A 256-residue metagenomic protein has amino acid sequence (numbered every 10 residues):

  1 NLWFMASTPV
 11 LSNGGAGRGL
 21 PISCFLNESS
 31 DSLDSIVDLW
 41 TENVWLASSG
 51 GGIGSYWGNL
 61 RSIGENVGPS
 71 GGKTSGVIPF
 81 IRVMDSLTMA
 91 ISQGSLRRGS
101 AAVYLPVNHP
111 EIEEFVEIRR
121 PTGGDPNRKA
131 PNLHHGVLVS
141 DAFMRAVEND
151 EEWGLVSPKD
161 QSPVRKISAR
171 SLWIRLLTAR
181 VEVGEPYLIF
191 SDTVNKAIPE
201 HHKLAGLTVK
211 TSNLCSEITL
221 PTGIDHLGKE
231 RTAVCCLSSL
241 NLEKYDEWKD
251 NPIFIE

Functional and structural regions predicted by a protein language model:
N1-E256: Extended catalytic cores of very large enzyme megasubunits
